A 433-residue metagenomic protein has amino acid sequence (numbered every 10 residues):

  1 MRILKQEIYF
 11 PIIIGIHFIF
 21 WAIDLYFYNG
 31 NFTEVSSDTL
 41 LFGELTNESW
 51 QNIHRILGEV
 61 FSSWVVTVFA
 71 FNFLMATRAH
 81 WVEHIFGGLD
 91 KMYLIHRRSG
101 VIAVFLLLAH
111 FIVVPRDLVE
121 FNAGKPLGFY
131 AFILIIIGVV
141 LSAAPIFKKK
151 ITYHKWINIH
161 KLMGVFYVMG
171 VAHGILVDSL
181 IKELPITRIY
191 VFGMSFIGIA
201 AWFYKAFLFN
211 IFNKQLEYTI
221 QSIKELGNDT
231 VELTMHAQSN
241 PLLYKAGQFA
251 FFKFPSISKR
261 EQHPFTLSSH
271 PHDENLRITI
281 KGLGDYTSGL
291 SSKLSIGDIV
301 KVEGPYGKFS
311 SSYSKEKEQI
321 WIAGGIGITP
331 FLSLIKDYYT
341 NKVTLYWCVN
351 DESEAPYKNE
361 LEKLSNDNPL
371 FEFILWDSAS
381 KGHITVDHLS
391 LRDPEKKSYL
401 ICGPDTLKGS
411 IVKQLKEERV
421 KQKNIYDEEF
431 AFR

Functional and structural regions predicted by a protein language model:
M1-A109, V113: Membrane-anchoring hydrophobic segments
K5-I8, V66-T67, H84, L89-A206 (+1 more regions): FNR/FR-type flavoprotein reductase catalytic core
V35, I181, F207-L216: A cytosolic-side transmembrane-helix exit/cap motif
N47-I56, R188-N213, L243-Q262: Extended boundary segments
W50-N52, L57-G58, V68-F69, L74-A76 (+7 more regions): Short secondary-structure boundary micro-motifs
A76-H80, P145, K214: Short helix-terminus and kink motifs of transmembrane alpha helices, predominantly at the cytoplasmic interface
F212-K301, V349-D351, E362, S378: Ferredoxin-reductase
